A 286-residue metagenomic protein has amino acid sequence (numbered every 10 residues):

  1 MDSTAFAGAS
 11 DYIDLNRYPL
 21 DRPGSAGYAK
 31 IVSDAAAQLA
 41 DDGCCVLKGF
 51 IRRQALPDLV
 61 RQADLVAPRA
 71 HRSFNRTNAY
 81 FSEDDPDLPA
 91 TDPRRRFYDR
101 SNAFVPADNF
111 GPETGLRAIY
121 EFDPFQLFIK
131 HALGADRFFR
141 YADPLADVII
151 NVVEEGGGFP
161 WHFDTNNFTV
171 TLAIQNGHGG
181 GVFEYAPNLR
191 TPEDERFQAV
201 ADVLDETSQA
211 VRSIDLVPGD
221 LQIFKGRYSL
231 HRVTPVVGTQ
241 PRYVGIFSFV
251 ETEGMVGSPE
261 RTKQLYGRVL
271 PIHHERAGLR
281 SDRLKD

Functional and structural regions predicted by a protein language model:
M1-D41, V269-D286: Fe(II)/2-oxoglutarate
A35-Q54, D58: Short, contiguous, helix-prone interaction/anchoring segments in small proteins
L47, F168-V170, Y243-G245: Hydrophobic residues positioned within well-ordered beta-strands of beta-sheet architectures
I51-R53, D58-V66, A70, P89-D143: Signature of the catalytic double-stranded beta-helix
V60-R61, L65-E83, A186: Short, solvent-exposed beta-strand-terminating loops
Y80, P86-A90, F168: Long, compositionally biased
N109-R117, Q126-L221: Catalytic core of non-heme Fe(II) oxygenases with the double-stranded beta-helix
V182-N188, P192-D286: Catalytic core of Fe(II)/2-oxoglutarate
